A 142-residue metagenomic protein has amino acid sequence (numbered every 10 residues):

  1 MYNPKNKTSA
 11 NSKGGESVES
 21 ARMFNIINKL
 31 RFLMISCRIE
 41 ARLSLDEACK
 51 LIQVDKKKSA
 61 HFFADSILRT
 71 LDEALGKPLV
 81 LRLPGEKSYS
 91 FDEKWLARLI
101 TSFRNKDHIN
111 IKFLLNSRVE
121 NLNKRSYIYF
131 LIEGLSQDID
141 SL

Functional and structural regions predicted by a protein language model:
M1-L142: C-terminal-biased regions
